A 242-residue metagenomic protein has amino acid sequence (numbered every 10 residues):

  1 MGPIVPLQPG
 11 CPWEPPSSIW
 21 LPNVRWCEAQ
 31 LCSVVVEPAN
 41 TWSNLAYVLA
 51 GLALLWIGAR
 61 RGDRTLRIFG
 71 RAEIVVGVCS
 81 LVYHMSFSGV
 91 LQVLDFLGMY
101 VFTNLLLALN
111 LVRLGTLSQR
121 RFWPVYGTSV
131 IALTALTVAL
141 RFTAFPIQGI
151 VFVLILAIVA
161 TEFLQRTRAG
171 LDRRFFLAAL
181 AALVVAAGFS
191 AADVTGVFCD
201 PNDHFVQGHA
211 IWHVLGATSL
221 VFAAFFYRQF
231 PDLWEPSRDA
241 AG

Functional and structural regions predicted by a protein language model:
G2-G242: Multi-pass alpha-helical transmembrane bundles in non-GPCR membrane proteins that perform intramembrane catalysis
